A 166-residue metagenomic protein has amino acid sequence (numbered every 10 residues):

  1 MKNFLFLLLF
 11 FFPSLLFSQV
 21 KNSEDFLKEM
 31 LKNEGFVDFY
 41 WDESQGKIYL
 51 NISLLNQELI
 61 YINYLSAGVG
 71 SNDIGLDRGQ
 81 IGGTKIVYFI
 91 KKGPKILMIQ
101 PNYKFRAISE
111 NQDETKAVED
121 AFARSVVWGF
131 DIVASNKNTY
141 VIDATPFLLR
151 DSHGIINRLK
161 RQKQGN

Functional and structural regions predicted by a protein language model:
M1-V20: Bacterial Sec-dependent N-terminal signal peptides
S18-N166: Propeptide (latency) domains of metzincin metalloproteases
